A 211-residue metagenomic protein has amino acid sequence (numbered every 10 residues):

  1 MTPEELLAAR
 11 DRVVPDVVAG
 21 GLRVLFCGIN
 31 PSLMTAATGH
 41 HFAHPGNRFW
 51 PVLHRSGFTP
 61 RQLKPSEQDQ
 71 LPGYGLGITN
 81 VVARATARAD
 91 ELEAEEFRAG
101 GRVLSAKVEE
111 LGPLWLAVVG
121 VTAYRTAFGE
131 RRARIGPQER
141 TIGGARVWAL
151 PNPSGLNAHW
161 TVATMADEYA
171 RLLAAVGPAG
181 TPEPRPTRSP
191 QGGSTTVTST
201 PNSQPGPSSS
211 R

Functional and structural regions predicted by a protein language model:
M1-P15, A19-G20, P45, R88-G101 (+2 more regions): C-terminal capping/extension of enzyme domains
V13-A19, Q62-L71, K107: Short amphipathic alpha-helices and their capping/turn segments at secondary-structure boundaries
V18, R23-I29: Short, hydrophobic/glycine-enriched beta-strand segments
L25-C27, V119, L150: Short hydrophobic segments within beta-strands
N30-M34, A83-T86, T122-Y124, P153-L156: Short, solvent-exposed loop/turn segments at secondary-structure junctions
T35-E95: Short, surface-exposed acidic-centric catalytic microdomains
T35-T38, R125-G129, H159-W160: Short glycine-/acidic-enriched loop or helix-start segments at secondary-structure transitions that form or flank
G73-R132: Internal catalytic-core helix/loop-beta-alpha segment that presents or stabilizes conserved functional determinants
